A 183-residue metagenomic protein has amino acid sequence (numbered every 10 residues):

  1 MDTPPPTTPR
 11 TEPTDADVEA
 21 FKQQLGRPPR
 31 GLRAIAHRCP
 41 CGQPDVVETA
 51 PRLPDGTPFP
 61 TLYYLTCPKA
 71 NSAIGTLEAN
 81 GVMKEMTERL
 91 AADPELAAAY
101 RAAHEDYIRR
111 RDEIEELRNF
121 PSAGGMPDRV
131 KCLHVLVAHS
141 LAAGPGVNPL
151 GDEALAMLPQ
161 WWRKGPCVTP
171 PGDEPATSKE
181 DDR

Functional and structural regions predicted by a protein language model:
D2-R183: Preference for intrinsically disordered or flexible, low-complexity segments and adjacent hinge/connector residues
